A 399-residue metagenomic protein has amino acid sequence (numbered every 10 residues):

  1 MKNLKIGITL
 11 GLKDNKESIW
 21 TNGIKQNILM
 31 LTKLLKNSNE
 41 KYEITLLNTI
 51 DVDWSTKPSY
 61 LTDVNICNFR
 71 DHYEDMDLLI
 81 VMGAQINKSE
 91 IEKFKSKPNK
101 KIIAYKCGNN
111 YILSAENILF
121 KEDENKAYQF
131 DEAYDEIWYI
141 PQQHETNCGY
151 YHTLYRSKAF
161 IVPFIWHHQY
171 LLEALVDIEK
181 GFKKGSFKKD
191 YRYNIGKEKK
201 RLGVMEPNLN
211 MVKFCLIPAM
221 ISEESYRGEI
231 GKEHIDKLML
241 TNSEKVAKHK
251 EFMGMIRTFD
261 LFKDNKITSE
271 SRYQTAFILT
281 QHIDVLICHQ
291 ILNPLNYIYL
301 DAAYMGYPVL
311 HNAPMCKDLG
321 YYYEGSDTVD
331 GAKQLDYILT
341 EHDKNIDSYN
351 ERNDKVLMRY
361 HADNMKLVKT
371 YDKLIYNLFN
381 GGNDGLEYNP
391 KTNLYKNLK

Functional and structural regions predicted by a protein language model:
M1-G7, G11-L12, D75, Y193-L202: A short, charged/proline- and glycine-enriched loop that marks the coil->beta-strand transition at the N-terminal
M1-T49, A219-E233: N-terminal subdomain of nucleotide-sugar transferases
D14, I28-C148, S269-T275: Extended catalytic core of nucleotide-activated donor transferases of GT-like folds
W20, I24-N27, T146-Y150, R156-L261: Conserved catalytic-core segment of nucleotide-activated headgroup transferases in glycan assembly
I24-L31, N87-I91, N117-N125, F214-S225 (+2 more regions): Well-ordered, non-membrane alpha-helical segments in soluble/globular domains
E244-M305: Donor nucleotide-activated moiety binding/catalytic core segment of transferases that use nucleotide-activated donors
Q281-H361: Catalytic binding pocket for nucleotide-activated donors in carbohydrate/polymer assembly enzymes
H342-K399: A charged, aromatic-enriched C-terminal amphipathic alpha-helix characteristic of glycosyltransferases across folds
